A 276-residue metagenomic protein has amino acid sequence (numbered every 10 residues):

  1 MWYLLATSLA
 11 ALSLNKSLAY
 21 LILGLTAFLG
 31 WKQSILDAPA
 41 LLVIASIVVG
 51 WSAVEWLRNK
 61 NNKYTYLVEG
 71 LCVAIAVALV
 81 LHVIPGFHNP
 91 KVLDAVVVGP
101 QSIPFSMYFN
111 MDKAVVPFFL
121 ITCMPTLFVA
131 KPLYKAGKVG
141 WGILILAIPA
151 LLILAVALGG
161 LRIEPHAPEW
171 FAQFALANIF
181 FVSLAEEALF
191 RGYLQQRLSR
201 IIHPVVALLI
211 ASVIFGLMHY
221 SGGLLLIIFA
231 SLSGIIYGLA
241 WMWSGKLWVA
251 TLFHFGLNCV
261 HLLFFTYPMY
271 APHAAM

Functional and structural regions predicted by a protein language model:
M1-A19: N-terminal signal-anchor/start-transfer transmembrane helix
A6-L12, A27-L29, I75-L79, I121 (+1 more regions): Generic transmembrane alpha-helix motif of multi-pass integral membrane proteins
L12-L14, E55-V68, L127-V139, L198-I202: Membrane-interface helix-boundary motifs at transmembrane edges
S17-L18, K63, A167, F171 (+3 more regions): Membrane-helix interface segments
Y20-L120: Alpha-helical transmembrane segments in multi-pass membrane proteins
F87-V182, H273-M276: Juxtamembrane helix-loop-helix connectors linking adjacent transmembrane helices in multi-pass membrane enzymes
L133-G137, A188-L209, L239-K246: Membrane-interface helix/loop boundary segments of multi-pass membrane proteins
L184, V205-G216, L224-M276: Functionally important transmembrane alpha-helices
